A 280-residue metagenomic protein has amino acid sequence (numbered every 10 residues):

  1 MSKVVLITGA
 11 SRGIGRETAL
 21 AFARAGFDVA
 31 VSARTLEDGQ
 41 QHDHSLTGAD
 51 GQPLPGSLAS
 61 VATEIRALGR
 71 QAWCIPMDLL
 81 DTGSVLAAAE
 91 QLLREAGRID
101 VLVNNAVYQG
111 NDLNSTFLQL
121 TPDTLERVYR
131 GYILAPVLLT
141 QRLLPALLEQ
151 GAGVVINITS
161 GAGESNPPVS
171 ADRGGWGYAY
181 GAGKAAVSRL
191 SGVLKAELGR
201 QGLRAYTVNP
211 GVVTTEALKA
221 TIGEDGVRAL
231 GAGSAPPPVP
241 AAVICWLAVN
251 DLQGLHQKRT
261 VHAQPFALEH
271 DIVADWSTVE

Functional and structural regions predicted by a protein language model:
K3, R70-Q71, R98-I99, L147-G161 (+3 more regions): Active-site loop of short-chain dehydrogenase/reductase
S11-R12, T35: Conserved glycine-rich cofactor-binding loop
A25-S60: Conserved glycine-rich Rossmann-like NAD(P)H-binding loop of the short-chain dehydrogenase/reductase
G51-A59, Y108-E126, P167-D172, K219: Conserved mid-core segment of classical short-chain dehydrogenase/reductases
E90, G131-E149, G163, K195-A196: Amphipathic alpha-helical dimer-interface segment in Rossmann-like NAD(P)H-dependent oxidoreductases
D100, L118-V137, A152, I156 (+1 more regions): Catalytic Tyr-X3-Lys loop
Y108-Q109, Q119-D123, V154-R200, V212-V213: Catalytic loop of short-chain dehydrogenase/reductase
T207, E224-E280: C-terminal helical subdomain
